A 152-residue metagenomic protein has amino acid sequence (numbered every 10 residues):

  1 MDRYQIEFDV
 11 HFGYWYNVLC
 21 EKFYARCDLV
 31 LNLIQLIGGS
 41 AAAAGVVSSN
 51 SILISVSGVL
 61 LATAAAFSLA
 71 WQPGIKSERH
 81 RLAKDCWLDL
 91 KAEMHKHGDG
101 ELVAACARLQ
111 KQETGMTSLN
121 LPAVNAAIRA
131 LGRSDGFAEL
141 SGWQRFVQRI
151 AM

Functional and structural regions predicted by a protein language model:
M1-I37, A44, L53, F67-M152: Conserved non-transmembrane functional hotspots
A42, G58, A62-L69: Signature of small four-pass
N50-L60: Hydrophobic alpha-helical transmembrane segments
